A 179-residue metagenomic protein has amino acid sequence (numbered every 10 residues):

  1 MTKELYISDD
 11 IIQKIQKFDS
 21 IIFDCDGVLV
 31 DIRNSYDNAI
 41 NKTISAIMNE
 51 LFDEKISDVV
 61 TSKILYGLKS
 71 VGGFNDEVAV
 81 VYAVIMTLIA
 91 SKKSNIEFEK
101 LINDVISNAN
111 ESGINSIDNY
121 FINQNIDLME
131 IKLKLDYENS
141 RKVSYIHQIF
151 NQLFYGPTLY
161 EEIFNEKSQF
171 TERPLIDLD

Functional and structural regions predicted by a protein language model:
M1-F23, I96, K100-Y145, Y155: Non-catalytic pre-domain segments flanking phosphatase-related domains
T2-K63, A79-Y82: Active-site neighborhood of HAD-like aspartate-dependent phosphohydrolases
I7-S8, S57-I64, D76, K93-F98 (+5 more regions): General structural signal for secondary-structure boundaries
K42, A46, E50-I122: Active-site phosphate-binding/coordination module
L133-D179: Long, low-complexity, polar/charged, intrinsically disordered or flexibly structured peripheral segments
